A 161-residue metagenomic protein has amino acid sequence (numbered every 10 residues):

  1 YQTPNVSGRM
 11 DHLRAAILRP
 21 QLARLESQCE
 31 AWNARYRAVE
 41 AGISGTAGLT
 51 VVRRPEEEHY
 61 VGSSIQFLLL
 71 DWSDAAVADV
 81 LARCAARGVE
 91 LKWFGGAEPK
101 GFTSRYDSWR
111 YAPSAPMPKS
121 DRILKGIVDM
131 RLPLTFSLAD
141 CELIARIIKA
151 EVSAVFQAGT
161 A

Functional and structural regions predicted by a protein language model:
Y1-S64: Active-site region of PLP-dependent enzymes
L13, W32, I65, C84-G88 (+3 more regions): Generic structural signal for small/hydrophobic residues in well-ordered secondary structure, especially within
R19, L138-A145, K149: Short, amphipathic alpha-helical "lid/cap" segments that border enzyme active or binding sites
Q28, A76-V80, D140-L143: Short amphipathic alpha-helical coupling segments at ligand-binding clamshell hinges and other catalytic/signaling
Y36-R37, V61-I65, L69-G88: FAD-dependent oxidoreductase catalytic-site/capping-region signature
A38-T46, D79-V89, A145-V155: Generic non-transmembrane alpha-helical segments
P55, G62-S73, F102-A115, L124-A139: Conserved PLP-binding active-site segment of the aspartate aminotransferase-like
V80-V128, F156-A161: Conserved PLP cofactor-binding pocket of PLP-dependent enzymes
